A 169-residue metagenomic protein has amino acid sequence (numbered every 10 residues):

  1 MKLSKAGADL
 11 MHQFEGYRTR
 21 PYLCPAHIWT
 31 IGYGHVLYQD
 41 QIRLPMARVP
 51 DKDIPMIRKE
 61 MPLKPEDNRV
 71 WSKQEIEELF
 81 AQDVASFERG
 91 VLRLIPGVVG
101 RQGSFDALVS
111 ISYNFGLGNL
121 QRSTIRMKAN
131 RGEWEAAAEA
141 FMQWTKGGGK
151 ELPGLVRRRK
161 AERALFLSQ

Functional and structural regions predicted by a protein language model:
M1-A107, G118-Q169: Acidic, aromatic-lined catalytic clefts of primarily extracellular/periplasmic carbohydrate-active enzymes that remodel
A107-Y113: Extended, hydrophobic/aromatic-rich amphipathic alpha-helical segments that build helical scaffolds
